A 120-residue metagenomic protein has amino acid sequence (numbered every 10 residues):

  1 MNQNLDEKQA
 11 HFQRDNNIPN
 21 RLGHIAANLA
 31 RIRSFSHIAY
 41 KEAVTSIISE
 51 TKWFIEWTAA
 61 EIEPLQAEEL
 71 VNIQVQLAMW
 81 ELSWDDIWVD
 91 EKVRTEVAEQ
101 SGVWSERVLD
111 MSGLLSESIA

Functional and structural regions predicted by a protein language model:
M1-A120: Surface-exposed peri-terminal alpha-helical interaction modules
